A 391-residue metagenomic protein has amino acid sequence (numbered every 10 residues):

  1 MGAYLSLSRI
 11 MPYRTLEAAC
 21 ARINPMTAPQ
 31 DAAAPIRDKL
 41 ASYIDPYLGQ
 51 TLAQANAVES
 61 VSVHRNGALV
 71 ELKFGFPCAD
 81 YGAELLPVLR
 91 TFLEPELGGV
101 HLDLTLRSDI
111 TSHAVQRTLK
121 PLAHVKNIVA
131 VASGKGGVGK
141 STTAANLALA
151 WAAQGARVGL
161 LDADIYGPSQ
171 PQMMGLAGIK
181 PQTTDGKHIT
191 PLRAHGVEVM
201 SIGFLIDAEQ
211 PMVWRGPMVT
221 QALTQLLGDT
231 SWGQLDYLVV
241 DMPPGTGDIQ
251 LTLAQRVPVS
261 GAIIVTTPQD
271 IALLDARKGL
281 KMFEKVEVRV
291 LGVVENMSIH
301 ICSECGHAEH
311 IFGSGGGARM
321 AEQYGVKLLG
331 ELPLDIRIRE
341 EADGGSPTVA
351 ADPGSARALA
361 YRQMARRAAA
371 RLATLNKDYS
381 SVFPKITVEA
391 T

Functional and structural regions predicted by a protein language model:
M26-E59: N-proximal, solvent-exposed amphipathic alpha-helical segments enriched in charged/polar residues
G49-V70, L332: Short edge beta-strands and adjacent turn/loop segments
Q54-A57, H64, F74-G75, Y81-A130 (+1 more regions): Extreme N-terminal, non-catalytic leader segments that precede Walker-type/kinase nucleotide-binding cores
P87, W232, D236-Y237, P243-G344: Conserved catalytic-core segment of NTP-binding enzymes
I128-I165, D185, L280: Walker A/P-loop phosphate-binding motif and the immediately C-terminal alpha-helix
W151-W214, T220-Q221, L227: Phosphate-binding loop that captures ATP/GTP phosphates
I206-L253: Phosphate-binding/switch loop-helix module in NTP-utilizing enzymes
G345-G354: C-terminal boundary of histidine-terminating zinc-finger modules
